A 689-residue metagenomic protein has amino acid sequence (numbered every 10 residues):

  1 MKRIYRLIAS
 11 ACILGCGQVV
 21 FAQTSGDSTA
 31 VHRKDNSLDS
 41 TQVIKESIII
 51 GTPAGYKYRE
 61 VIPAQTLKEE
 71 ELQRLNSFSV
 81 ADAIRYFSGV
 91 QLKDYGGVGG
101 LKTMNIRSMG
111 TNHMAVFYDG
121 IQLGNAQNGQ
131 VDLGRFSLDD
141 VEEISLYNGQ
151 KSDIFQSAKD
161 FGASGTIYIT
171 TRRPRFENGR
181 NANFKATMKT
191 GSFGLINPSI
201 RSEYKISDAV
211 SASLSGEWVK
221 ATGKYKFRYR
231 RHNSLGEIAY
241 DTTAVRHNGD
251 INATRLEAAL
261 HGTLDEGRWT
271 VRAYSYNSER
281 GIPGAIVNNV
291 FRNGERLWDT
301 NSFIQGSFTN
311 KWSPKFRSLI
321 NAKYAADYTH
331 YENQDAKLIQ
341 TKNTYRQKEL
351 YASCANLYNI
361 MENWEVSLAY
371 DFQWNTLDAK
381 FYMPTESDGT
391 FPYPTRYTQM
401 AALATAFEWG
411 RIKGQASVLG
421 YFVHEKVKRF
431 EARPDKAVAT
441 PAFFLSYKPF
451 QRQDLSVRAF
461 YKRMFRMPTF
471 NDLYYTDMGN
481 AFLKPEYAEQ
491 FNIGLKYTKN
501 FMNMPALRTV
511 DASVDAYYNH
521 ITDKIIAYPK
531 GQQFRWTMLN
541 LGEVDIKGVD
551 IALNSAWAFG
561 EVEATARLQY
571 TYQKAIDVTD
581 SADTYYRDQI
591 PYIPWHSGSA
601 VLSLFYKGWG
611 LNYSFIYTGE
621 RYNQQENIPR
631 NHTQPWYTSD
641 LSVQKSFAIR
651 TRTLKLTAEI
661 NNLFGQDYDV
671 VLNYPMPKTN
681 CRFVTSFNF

Functional and structural regions predicted by a protein language model:
T24-Q73, A81: Short, acidic, small-residue-rich periplasmic hinge/interaction motif at the N-terminus of Gram-negative outer-membrane
A81, R85-Q122: Extracytoplasmic beta-strand/coil segments of soluble accessory domains associated with Gram-negative outer-membrane
L138-K185: A beta-strand signature from Gram-negative outer-membrane beta-barrel systems, especially the internal plug domain
G194-A221, H232-E279, R296-R317, N356-L368 (+1 more regions): Transmembrane beta-barrel wall of Gram-negative outer-membrane proteins
G223-Y225, T243, H247-L256, E266-S318 (+3 more regions): Flexible loop and strand-edge segments within Gram-negative outer membrane beta-barrel domains
K315, L319-Y331, V457-F460, E486-K547 (+1 more regions): Membrane-embedded beta-barrel scaffold of Gram-negative outer-membrane proteins
M361-N375, Y382-N519: Structural signature of Gram-negative outer-membrane beta-barrels, strongest in the C-terminal barrel of TonB-dependent
R411-K413, V423, L507-H520, L539-N623 (+1 more regions): Gram-negative outer-membrane beta-barrel transporters
